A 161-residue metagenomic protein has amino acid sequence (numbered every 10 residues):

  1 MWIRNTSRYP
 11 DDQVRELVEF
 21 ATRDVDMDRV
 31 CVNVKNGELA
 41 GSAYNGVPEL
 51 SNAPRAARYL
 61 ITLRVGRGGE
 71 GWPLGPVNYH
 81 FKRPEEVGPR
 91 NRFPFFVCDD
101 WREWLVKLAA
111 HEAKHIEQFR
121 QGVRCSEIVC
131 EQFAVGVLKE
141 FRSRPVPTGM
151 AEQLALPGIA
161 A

Functional and structural regions predicted by a protein language model:
M1-D11, V25, F141, G149-A161: Pan-zinc metallopeptidase signature
M1-N78, E85-C98: A metal-dependent hydrolase signature that marks the N-terminal structural subdomain at the beginning of catalytic folds
Q13-F20, A109, F133, V137: Amphipathic alpha-helical segments that form well-ordered structural scaffolds and often line/cohere around active
M27, W104-K107, S143: Low-complexity, charged, repeat-rich alpha-helical/coil interaction segments
E70-W72, I116-E117, C125: Short catalytic/ligand-binding loop motif for oxyanion handling, primarily in non-cytosolic enzymes, centered on
G88-L108, Q121-C125: Short pre-active-site segment immediately N-terminal to the catalytic Zn-binding motif
K107-R120, C130: Active-site recognition of the HExxH zinc-binding catalytic motif
G122-G158: Post-HExxH zinc-binding segment in Zn-dependent metallohydrolases
